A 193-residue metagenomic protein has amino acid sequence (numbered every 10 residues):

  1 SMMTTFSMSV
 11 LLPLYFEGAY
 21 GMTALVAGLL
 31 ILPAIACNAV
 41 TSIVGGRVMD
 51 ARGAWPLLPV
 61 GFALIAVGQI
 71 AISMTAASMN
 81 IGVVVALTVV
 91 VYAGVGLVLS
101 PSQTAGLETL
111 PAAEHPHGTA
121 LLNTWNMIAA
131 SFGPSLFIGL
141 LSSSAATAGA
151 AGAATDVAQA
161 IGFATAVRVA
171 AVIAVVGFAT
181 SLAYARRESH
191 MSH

Functional and structural regions predicted by a protein language model:
S1-A148, Q159-E188: 12-transmembrane solute porter fold
A151-D156: Interfacial non-cytosolic loop connecting adjacent transmembrane helices
S189-H193: Short, charged juxtamembrane terminal tails flanking transmembrane helices
